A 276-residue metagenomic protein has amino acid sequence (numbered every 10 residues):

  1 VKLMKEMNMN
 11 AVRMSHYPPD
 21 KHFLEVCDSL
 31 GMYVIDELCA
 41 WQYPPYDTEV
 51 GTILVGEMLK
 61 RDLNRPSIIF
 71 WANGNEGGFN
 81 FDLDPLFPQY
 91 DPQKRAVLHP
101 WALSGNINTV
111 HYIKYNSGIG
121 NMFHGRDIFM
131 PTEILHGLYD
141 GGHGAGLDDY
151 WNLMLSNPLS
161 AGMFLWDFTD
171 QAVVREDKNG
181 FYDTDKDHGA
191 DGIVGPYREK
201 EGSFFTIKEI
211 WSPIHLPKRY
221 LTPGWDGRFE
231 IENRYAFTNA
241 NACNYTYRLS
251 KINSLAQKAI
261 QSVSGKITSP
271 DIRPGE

Functional and structural regions predicted by a protein language model:
V1-M4, E25: N-terminal carbohydrate-binding accessory modules
E6-M9: N-terminal structural segment of carbohydrate-active enzymes
A11-G202: Substrate-binding/catalytic cleft of secreted carbohydrate-active enzymes, primarily glycoside hydrolases
L153-E276: Carbohydrate-binding surfaces of carbohydrate-active enzymes
